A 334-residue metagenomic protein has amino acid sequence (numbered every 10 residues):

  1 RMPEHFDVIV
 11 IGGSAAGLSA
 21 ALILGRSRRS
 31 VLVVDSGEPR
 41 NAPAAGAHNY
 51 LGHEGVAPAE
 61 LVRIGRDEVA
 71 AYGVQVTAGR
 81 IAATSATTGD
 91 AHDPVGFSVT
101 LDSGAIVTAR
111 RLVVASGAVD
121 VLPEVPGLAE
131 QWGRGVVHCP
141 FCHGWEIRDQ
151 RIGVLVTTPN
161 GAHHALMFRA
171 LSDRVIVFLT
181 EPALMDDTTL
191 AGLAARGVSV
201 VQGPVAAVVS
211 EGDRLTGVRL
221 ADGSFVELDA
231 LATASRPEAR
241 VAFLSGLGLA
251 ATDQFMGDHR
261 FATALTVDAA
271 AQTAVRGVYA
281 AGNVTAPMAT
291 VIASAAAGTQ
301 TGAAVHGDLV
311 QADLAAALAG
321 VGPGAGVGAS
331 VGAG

Functional and structural regions predicted by a protein language model:
R1-I9, V76-Q150, A230, R260-A270: FAD-binding core/adjacent interface of flavoenzyme oxidoreductases
F6-R63, Q150-R151, N160-A183: Beta1-alpha1 glycine-rich phosphate/pyrophosphate-binding loop at the start of Rossmann-like nucleotide-binding domains
G17, D120, G161, V226 (+1 more regions): Glycine-rich nucleotide phosphate-binding loop and flanking beta-alpha elements of Rossmann-like dinucleotide-binding
A21-L22, A162-A165, A281-G322, G334: A conserved FAD-binding loop/helix module that cradles the flavin
R63, V69-L101, I106-A109, S172-A262 (+1 more regions): A Rossmann-like FAD-binding core segment of flavoenzymes
E130-E146, P237-T290: FAD-site-proximal beta/loop scaffold in flavoenzymes
R134-F141, V154-A165, M185-D187: Active-site glycine-rich loop that binds ribose-phosphate moieties when present
